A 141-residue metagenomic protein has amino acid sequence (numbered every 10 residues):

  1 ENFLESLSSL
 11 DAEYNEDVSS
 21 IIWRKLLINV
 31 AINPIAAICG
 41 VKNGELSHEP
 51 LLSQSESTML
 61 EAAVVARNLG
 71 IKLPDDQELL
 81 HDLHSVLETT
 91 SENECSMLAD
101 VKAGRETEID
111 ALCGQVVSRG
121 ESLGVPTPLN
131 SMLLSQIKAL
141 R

Functional and structural regions predicted by a protein language model:
E1, R24, V30, P34-P50 (+5 more regions): Generic alpha-helix signal with a bias toward terminal, lower-confidence helices and secondary-structure junctions
E1-I28, I35-D75: Internal alpha-helical scaffold of NAD(P)-dependent oxidoreductase catalytic cores
E56-R141: NAD(P)-dependent Rossmann-like dehydrogenase/reductase catalytic/cofactor-binding core
